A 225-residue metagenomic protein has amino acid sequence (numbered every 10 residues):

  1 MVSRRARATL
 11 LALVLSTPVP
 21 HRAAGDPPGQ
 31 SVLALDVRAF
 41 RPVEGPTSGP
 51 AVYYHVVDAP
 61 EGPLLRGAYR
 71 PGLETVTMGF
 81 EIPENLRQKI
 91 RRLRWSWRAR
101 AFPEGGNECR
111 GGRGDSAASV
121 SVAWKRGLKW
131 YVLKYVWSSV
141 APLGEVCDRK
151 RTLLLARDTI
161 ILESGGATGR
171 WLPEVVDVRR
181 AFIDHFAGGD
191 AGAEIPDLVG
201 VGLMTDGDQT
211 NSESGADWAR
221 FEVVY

Functional and structural regions predicted by a protein language model:
A8-P18: Bacterial N-terminal signal peptides
A24-S48: Extracellular carbohydrate-recognition regions
H55-T75: Short carbohydrate-recognition loop motifs
F80-L93, G165-T168, E194: Extracellular/lumenal carbohydrate-interaction signature centered on repeated Trp-anchored short motifs
S96-F102, K125, R179: Solvent-exposed strand-to-loop "edge" motifs in beta-rich extracellular domains
G112-V120, T152-L154, I161-S164, T168-G215: Extracellular beta-strand ligand-recognition surfaces/modules
R113-A156: Extracellular/luminal beta-rich ligand-recognition and adhesion surfaces characterized by aromatic-Gly/Pro-enriched
V201, A219-V223: Extracellular beta-strand elements of beta-rich domains used for carbohydrate recognition/degradation or cell-matrix
